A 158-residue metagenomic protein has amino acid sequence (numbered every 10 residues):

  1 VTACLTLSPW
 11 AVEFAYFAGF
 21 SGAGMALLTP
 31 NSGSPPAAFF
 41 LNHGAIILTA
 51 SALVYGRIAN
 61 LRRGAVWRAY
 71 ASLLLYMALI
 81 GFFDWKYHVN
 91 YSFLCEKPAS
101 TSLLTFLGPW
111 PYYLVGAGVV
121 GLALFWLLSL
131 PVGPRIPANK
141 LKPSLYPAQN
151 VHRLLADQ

Functional and structural regions predicted by a protein language model:
T6-W10, T29-A38: Membrane-interface helix caps and helix-loop-helix hairpins in membrane proteins
V12-F20, F39-L41: Cytoplasmic-side transmembrane-helix entry/capping segments in multi-pass membrane proteins
G19-T29, L73-F83: Aromatic-anchored segments of alpha-helical transmembrane domains
P36-L48, V115, V119: Membrane-interface loop-to-helix entry segments
A45-R63: Alpha-helical transmembrane segments in multipass membrane proteins, preferentially the mid-helix core
A59-L61, L127-L145: Membrane-interface capping segments at transmembrane-helix boundaries
V66-L75, Y87-F125: Membrane-interface transmembrane-helix boundary segments in multi-pass integral membrane proteins
